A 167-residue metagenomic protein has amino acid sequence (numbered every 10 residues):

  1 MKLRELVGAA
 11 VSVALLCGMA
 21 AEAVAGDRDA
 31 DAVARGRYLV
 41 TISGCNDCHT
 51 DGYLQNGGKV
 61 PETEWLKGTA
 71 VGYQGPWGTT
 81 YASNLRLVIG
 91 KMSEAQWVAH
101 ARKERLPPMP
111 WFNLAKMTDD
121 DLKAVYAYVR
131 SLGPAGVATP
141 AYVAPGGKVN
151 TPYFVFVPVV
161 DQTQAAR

Functional and structural regions predicted by a protein language model:
M1-V7: N-terminal secretory signal peptides that target proteins for export/translocation
G8-G18: Bacterial N-terminal signal peptides
E22-T41, Y53-N56, E94: Electrostatic cytochrome c docking/interface patches
A34-Y38, N46, S83, A95 (+3 more regions): Solvent-exposed, polar/charged alpha-helical surfaces in well-ordered, non-transmembrane soluble domains, broadly
I42, T50-T80, W111-R167: Flexible coil segments in periplasmic/lumen-exposed cytochrome c-class electron-transfer proteins
G78-S93: Peptidoglycan-targeting cell-wall enzymes and recognition modules
R86-G90, A99-H100, W111-N113: A structural feature that tracks compact, well-ordered secondary-structure segments with a strong bias toward
